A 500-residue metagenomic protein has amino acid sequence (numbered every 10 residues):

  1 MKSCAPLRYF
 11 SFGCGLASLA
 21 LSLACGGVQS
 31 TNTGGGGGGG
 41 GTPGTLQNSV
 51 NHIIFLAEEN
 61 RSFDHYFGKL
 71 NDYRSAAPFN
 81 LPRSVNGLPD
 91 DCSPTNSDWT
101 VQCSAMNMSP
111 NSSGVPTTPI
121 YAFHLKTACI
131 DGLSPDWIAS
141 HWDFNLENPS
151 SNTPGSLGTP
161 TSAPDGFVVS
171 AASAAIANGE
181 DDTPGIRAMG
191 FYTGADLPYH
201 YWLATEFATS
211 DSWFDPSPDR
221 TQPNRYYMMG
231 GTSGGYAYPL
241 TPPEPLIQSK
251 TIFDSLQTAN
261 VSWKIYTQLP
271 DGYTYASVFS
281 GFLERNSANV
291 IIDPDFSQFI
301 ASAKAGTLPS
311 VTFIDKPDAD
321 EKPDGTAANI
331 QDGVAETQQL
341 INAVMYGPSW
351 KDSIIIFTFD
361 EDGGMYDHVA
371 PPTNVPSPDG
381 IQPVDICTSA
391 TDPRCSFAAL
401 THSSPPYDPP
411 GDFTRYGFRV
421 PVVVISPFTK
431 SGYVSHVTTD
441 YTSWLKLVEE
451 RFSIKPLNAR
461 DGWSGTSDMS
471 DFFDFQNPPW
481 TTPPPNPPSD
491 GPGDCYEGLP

Functional and structural regions predicted by a protein language model:
M1-G15: Bacterial N-terminal signal peptides that target proteins for export
L21-A24: C-terminal motif of bacterial Sec signal peptides marking the signal peptidase cleavage site
G26-P500: N-terminal pro-sequences and low-complexity stem/linker regions of secreted or lumenal proteins
